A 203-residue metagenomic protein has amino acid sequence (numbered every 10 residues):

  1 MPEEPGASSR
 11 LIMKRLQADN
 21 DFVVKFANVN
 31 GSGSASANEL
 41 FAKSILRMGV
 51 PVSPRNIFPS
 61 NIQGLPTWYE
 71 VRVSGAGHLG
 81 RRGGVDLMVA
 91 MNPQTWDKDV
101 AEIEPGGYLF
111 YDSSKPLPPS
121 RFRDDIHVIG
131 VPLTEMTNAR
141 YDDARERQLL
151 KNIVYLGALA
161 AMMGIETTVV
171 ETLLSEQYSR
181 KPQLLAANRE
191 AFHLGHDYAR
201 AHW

Functional and structural regions predicted by a protein language model:
P2-W203: Active-site cofactor/cluster-binding pocket
